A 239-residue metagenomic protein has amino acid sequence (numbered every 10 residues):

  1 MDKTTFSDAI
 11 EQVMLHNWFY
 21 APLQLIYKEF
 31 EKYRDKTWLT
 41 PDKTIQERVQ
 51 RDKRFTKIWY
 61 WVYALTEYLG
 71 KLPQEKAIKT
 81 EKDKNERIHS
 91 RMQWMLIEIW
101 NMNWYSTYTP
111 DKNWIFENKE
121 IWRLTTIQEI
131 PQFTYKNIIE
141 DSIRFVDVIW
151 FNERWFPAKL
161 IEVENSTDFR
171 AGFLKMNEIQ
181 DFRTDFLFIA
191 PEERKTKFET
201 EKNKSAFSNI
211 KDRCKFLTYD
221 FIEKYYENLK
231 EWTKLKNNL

Functional and structural regions predicted by a protein language model:
M1-F6, E31-K79: Charged low-complexity interaction tracts in eukaryotic proteins
M1-Q24, E29, Y33: Positively charged, polyanion-binding regions of nucleic-acid-associated proteins
L15, N101, Q180: Anion (oxyanion) recognition and catalysis
W18, W38, W59-W61, W94 (+5 more regions): Cationic, amphipathic, low-complexity alpha-helical segments enriched in hydrophobics plus arginine/proline
I45, P73-P110: Nuclease catalytic cores
T80-N85, N101, T109-W155, E227-N237: Active-site metal-binding core of divalent-cation-utilizing nuclease and nuclease-like domains
I121-T126, I130, E193-L239: Domain-level recognition of nuclease-like catalytic cores that cleave nucleotide substrates
Y135-V146, N152-D220: Catalytic cores of nucleic-acid endonucleases
